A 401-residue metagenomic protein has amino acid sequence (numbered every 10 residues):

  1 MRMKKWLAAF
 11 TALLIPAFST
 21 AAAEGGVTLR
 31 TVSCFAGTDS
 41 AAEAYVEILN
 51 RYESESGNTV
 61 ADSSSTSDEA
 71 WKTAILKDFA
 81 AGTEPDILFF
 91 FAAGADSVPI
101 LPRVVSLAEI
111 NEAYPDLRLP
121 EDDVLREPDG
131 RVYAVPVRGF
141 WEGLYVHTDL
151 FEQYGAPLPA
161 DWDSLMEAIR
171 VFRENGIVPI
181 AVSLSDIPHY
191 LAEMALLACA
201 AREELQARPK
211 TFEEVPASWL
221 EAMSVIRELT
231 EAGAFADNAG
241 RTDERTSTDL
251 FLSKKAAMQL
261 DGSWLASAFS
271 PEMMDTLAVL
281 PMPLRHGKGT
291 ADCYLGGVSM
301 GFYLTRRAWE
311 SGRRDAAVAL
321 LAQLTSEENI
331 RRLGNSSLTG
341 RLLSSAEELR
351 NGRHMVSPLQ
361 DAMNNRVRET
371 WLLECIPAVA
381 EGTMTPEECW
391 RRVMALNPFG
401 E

Functional and structural regions predicted by a protein language model:
A8-A9, F18-D96, H286-G289, E388 (+1 more regions): Conserved N-terminal structural module of periplasmic/extracytoplasmic solute-binding proteins
R30-S33, N50, S54-E55, T59-D62 (+2 more regions): Extracytoplasmic/periplasmic substrate-recognition and gating elements
K77-D78, D86, Y114-D149, V178-V182 (+2 more regions): A structural signal for short loop-to-beta-strand junctions that line the ligand-binding cleft of periplasmic/secreted
F90-G143, P157, M166, L191-E193 (+2 more regions): Hinge/lid segment of periplasmic solute-binding proteins
A108-P120, A200-M223, P271-E272, L284-C293: Short, solvent-exposed loop/beta-turn-alpha elements that line the ligand-binding surface or hinge of extracytoplasmic
E127, G296, G334-E401: C-terminal capping/gating helix-and-loop segments adjacent to ligand/active sites or protein-protein/ligand interfaces
Y133-V135, E142, M166-F212, R227: Extracytoplasmic/periplasmic solute-binding protein
I169-V171, P209-G240: Glycine-centered hinge/linker elements that transmit conformational signals in sensory and ligand-binding systems
